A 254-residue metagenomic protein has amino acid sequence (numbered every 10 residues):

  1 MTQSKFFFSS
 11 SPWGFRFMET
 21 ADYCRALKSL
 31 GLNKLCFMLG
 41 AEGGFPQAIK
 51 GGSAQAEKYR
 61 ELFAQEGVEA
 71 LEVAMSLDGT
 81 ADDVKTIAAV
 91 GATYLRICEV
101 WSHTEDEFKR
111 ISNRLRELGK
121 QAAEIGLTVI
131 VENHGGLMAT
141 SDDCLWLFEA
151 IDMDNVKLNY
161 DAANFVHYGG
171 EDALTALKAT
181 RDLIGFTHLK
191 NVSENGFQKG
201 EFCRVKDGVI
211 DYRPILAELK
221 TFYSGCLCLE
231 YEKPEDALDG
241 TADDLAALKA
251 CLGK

Functional and structural regions predicted by a protein language model:
M1-Y94, A123, A246-K254: N-terminal pre-domain/capping segments
S4-S10, L35, E117-V209, R213-P214 (+1 more regions): Acidic/histidine-rich catalytic cores of soluble enzymes
G14, L39-A41, S76-G79, E99-H103 (+4 more regions): Active-site-proximal loop/turn and secondary-structure-junction residues that shape catalytic pockets, frequently
T20, C24, A56-R60, T80-V84 (+5 more regions): Generic structural signal for well-ordered alpha-helices, preferentially at hydrophobic/aromatic core positions
A21-D22, Q65-L158, H167: Active-site acidic/histidine proton-transfer and metal-coordination neighborhood in alpha/beta enzyme cores
L32, A92, I184, Y223-S224: A structural motif
C36, E72-A74, R96, I130 (+2 more regions): Conserved beta-strand positions in the central sheet of alpha/beta enzyme cores
A41-Q47, W101-E105, H167-Y168, N195-G200: A short acidic, helix-capping loop that chelates divalent metal ions and anchors anionic groups
